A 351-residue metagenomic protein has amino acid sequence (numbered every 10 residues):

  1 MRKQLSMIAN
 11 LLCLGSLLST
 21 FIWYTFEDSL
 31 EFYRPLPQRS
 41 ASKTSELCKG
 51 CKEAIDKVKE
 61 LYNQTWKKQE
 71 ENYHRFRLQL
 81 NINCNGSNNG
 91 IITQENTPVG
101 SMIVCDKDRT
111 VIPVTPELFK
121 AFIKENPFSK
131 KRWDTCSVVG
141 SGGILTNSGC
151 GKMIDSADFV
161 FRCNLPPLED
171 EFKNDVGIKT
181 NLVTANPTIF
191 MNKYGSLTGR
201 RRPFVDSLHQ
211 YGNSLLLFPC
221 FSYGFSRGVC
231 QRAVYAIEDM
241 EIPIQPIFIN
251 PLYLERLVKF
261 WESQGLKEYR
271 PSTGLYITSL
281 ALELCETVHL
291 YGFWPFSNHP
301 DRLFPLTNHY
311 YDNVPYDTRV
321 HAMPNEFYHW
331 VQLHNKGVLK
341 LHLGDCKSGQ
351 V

Functional and structural regions predicted by a protein language model:
R2-V351: Metal-ion/cofactor- or nucleotide/acyl-coenzyme-handling active-site neighborhoods
